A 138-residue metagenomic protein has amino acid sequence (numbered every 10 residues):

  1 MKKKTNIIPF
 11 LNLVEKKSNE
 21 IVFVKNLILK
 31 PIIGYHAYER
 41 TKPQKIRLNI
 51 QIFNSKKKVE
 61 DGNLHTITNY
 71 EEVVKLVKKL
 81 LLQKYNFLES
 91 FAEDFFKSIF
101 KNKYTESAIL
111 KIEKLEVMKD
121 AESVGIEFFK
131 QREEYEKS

Functional and structural regions predicted by a protein language model:
M1-S138: N-terminal, polar/charged subdomain of small-to-medium soluble alpha/beta proteins
